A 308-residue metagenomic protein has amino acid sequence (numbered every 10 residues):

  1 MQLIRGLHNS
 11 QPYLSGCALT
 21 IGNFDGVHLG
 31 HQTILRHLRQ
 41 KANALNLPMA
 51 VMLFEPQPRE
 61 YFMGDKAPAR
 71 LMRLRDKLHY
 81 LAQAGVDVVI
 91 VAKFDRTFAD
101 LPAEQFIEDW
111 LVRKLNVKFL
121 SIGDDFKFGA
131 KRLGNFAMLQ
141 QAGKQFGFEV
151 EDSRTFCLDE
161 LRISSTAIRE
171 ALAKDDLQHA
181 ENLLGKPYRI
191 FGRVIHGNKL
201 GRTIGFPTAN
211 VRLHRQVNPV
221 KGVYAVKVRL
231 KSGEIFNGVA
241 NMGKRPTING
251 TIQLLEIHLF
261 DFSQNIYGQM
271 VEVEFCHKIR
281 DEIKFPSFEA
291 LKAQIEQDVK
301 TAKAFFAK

Functional and structural regions predicted by a protein language model:
Q2-N9, A69, I90: Short acidic-hydrophobic, aromatic-tinged amphipathic segments that line or gate anion-handling sites
S10-R73: N-terminal catalytic cores of NTP/NDP-binding nucleotidyl/phosphoryl-transfer enzymes
H28, L81, L120, A180 (+2 more regions): Residue-level signal for inorganic ion chemistry
E60-D124, F128-F146: N-terminal Rossmann-like or analogous alpha/beta NTP/dinucleotide-binding catalytic cores that position adenine
G143-G243: Glycine-rich, Lys/Arg-enriched anion-binding loops that position phosphate/diphosphate groups for phosphoryl
G197-K308: Phosphate/ribose-recognition catalytic cores of enzymes acting on nucleotide-derived substrates
